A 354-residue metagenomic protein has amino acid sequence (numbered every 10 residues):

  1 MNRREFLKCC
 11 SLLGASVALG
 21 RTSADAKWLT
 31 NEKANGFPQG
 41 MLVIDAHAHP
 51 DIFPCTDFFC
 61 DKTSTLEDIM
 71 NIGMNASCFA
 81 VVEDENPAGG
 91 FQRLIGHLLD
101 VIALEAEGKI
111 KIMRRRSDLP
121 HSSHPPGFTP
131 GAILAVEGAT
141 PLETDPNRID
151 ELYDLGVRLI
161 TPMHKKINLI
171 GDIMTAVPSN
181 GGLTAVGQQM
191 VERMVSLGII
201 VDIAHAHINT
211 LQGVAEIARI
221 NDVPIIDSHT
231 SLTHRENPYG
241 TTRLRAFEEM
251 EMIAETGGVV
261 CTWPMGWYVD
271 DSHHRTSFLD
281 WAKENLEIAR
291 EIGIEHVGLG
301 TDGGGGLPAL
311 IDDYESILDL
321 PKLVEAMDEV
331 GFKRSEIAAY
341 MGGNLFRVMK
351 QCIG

Functional and structural regions predicted by a protein language model:
N2-G20, D25-P178, I225, T233-R235 (+1 more regions): N-terminal hydrophobic targeting/anchoring segments and the immediately downstream early-domain regions of hydrolases
E105, M190, G198, H205 (+3 more regions): Sec/Tat-exported extracytoplasmic proteins
D145-I149, N209-I220: Distinct, well-ordered alpha-helical segments
N180-A215: Loop-centered beta-sheet repeat module
A215, I220-S231: A short alpha/beta connector and helix-capping loop motif
